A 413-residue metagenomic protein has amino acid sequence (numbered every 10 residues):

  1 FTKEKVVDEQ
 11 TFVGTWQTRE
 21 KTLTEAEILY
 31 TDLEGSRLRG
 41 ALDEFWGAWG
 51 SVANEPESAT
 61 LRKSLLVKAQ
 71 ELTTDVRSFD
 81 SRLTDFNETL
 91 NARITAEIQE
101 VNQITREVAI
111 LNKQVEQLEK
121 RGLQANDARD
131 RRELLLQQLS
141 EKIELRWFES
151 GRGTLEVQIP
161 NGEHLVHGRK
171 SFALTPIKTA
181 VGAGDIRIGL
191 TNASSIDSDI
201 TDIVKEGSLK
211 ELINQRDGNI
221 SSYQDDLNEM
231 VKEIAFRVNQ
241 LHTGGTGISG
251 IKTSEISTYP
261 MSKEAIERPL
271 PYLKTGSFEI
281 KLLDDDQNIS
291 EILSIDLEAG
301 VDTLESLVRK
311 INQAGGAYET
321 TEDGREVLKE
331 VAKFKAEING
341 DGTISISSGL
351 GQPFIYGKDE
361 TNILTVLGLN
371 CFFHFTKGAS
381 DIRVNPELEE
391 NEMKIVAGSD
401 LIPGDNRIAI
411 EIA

Functional and structural regions predicted by a protein language model:
F1-A413: Structural signature of extracellular appendage/secretion-system components
